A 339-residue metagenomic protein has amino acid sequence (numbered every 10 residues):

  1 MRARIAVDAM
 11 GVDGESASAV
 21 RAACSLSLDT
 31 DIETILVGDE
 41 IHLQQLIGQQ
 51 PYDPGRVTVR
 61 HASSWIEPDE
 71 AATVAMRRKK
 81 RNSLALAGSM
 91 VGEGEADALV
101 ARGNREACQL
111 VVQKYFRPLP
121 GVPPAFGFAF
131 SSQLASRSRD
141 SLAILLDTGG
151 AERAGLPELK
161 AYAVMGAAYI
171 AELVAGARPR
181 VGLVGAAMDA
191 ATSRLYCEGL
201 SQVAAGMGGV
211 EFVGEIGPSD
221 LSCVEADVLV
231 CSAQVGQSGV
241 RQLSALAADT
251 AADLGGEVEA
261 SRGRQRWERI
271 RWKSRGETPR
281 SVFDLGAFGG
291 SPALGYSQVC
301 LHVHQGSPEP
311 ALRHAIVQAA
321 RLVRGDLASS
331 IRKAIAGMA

Functional and structural regions predicted by a protein language model:
M1-V74, K80-R81, G88-S89, E93 (+3 more regions): Anion-binding alpha/beta catalytic cores of soluble intermediary-metabolism enzymes, centered on
C231: Substrate/ligand-engaging "lid" and interaction regions
